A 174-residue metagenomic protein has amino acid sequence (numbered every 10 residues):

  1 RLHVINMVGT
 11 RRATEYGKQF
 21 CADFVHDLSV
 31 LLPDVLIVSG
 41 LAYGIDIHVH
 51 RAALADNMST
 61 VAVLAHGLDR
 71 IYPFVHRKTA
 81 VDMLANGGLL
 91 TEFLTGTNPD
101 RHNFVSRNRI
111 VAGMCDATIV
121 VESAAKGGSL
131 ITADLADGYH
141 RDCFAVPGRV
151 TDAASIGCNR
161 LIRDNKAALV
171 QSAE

Functional and structural regions predicted by a protein language model:
R1-E174: Glycine-biased, small-residue-rich flexible motifs in mid-sequence functional cores and linkers
